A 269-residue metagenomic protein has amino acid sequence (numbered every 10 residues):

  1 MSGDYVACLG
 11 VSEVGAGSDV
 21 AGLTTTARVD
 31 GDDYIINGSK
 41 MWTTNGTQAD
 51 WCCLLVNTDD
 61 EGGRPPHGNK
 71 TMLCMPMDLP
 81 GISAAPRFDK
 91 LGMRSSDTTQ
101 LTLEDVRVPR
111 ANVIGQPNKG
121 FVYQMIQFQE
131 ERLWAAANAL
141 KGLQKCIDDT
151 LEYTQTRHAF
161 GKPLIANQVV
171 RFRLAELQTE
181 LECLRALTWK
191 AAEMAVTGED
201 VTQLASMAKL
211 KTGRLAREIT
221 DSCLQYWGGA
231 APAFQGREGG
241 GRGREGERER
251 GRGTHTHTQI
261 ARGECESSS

Functional and structural regions predicted by a protein language model:
G3, G17, V29-Y34, Q100-D105 (+4 more regions): Alpha-helical interface subdomain recognition
G3-V11, L55: A short, Trp-centered hydrophobic/proline-enriched beta-strand micro-motif
G15-L23: Active-site-adjacent elements of ketosynthase-type condensing enzymes
S18, N112-P117: Cytochrome P450 core scaffold surrounding the K-helix E-X-X-R motif and the conserved "meander" helix-loop region
L23, S39-M41, A85-D89: Short beta-alpha junctions and helix-cap segments that line functional grooves
D33, N37-S83: A short core secondary-structure module
M41-T47, M93, E130-W134: Glycine-rich phosphate/pyrophosphate-binding beta-alpha loops
P76-R107: Flexible, small-/acidic-enriched active-site or ligand-binding loops
